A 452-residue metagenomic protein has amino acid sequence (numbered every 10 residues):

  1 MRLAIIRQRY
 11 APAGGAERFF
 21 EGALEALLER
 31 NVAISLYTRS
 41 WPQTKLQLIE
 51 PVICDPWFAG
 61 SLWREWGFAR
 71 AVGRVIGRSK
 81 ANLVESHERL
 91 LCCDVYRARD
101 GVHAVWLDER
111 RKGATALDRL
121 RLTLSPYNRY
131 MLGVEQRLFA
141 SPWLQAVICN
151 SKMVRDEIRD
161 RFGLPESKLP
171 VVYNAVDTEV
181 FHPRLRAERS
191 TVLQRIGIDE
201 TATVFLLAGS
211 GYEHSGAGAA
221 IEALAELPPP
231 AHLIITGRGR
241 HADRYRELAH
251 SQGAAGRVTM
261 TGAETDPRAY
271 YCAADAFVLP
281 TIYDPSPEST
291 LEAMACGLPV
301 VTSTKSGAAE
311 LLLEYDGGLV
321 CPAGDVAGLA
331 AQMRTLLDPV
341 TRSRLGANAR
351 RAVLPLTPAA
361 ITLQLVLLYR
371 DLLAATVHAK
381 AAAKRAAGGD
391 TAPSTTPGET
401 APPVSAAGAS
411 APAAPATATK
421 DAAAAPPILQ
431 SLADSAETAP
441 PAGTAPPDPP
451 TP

Functional and structural regions predicted by a protein language model:
L124-V147: Membrane-proximal helix-turn-helix segments that form the acceptor-binding/catalytic region of lipid-linked
M153, A175: Carbohydrate-associated surface elements
H182-I198, H378: A short helix/loop element that forms part of the nucleotide-sugar donor recognition site in Leloir-type
D199-S215, I221-L224: Conserved donor-binding/catalytic core segment of Leloir-type glycosyltransferases
A263, I282: Aromatic "clamp/platform" in nucleotide-sugar-dependent glycosyltransferases that forms part of the donor/acceptor
P299-T302: Short hydrophobic beta-strand element within catalytic cores of glycosyltransferases and related nucleotide-activated
E314-Y315, L319-V326, T335-V340: Conserved acidic donor-binding segment of nucleotide-sugar-dependent glycosyltransferases
T341-P355, L367: A short, well-ordered alpha-helix in the C-terminal region of glycosyltransferases
